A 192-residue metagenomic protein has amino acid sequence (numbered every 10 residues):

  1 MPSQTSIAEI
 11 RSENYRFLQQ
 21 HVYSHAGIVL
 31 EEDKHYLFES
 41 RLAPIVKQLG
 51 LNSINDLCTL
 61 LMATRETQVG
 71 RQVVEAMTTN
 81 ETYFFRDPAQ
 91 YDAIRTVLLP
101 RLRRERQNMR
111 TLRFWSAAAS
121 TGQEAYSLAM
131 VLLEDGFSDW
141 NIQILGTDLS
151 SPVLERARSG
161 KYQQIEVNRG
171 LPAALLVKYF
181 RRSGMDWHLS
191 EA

Functional and structural regions predicted by a protein language model:
P2-W115: Conserved AdoMet
D92, Y126, E155: Alpha-helical elements of the RecA-like P-loop NTPase motor core of helicases
I94, A119, A157: Conserved RecA-like P-loop NTPase ATPase core
T96, P100, M130-E134, S159: Short, well-ordered alpha-helices that flank and scaffold nucleotide-derived cofactor binding pockets
A118-S120, D148: Conserved S-adenosyl-L-methionine
T121-S138: Conserved SAM-binding loop of SAM-dependent methyltransferases across substrates and taxa, primarily the Class I
W140-A192: Extended basic-aromatic, gly/pro-enriched interface segments that bind polyanionic ligands
